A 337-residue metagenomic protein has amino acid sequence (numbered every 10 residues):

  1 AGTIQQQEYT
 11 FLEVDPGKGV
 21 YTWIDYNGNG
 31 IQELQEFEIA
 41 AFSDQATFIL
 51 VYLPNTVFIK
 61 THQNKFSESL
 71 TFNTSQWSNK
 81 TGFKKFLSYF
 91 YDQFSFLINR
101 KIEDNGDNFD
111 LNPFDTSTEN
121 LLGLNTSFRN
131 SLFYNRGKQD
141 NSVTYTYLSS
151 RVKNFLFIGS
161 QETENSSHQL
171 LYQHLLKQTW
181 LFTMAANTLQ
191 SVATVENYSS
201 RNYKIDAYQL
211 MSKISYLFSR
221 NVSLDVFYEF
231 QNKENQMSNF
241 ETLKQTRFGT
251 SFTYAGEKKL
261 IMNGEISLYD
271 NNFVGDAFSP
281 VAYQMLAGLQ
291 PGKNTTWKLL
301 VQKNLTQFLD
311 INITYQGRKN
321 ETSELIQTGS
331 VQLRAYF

Functional and structural regions predicted by a protein language model:
A1-F337: Exposed, low-structure sequence patches enriched in small/polar residues
